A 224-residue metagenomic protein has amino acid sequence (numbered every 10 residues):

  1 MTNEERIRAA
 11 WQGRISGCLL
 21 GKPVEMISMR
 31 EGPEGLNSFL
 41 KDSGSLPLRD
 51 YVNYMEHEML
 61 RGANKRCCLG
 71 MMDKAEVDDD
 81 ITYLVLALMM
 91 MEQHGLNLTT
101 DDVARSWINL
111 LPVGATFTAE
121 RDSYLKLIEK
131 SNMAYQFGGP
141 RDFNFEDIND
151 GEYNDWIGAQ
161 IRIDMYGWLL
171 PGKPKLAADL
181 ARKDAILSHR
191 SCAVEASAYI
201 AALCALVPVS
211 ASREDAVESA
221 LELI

Functional and structural regions predicted by a protein language model:
M1-I224: Structured, active/binding-site neighborhoods that engage oxygen-rich ligands
